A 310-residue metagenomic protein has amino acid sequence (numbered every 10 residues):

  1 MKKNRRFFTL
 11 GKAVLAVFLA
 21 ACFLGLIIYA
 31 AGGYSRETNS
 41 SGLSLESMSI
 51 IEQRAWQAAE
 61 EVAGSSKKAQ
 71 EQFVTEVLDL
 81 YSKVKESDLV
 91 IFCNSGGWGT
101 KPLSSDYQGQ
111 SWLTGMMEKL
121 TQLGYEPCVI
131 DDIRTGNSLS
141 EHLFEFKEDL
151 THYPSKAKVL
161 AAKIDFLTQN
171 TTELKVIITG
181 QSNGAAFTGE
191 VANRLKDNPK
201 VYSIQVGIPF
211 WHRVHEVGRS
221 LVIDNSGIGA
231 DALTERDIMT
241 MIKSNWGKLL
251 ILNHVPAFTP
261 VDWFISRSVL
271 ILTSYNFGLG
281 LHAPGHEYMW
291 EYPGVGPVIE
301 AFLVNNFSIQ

Functional and structural regions predicted by a protein language model:
K2-A20: N-terminal Sec-pathway targeting helices
A13, I27-Q70, K85-E86, C93-E145 (+3 more regions): Surface cap/lid and interfacial helix-loop subdomains adjacent to catalytic sites that gate substrate access
Q72-D88: Short beta-strand-to-loop junctions in surface cap/lid or active-site-entrance loops
E145-H152: Acidic/histidine-rich helix-loop elements that form or flank divalent-metal/phosphate-binding sites at the catalytic
T179-G184, T188: Gly/Ala-rich beta-loop-alpha elbow adjacent to hydrolase catalytic centers
